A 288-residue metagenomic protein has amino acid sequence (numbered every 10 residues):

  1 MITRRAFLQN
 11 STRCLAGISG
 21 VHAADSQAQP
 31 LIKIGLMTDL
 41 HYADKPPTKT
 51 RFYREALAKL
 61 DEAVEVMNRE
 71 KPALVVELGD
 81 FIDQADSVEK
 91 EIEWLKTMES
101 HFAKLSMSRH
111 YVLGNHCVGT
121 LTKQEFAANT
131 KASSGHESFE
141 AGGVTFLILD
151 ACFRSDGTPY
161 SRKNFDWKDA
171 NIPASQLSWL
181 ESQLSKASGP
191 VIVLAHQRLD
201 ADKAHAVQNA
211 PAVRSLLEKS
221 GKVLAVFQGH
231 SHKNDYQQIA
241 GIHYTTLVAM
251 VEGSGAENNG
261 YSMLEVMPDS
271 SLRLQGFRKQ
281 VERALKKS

Functional and structural regions predicted by a protein language model:
M1-S19: N-terminal secretory signal peptides and thylakoid transit peptides that target proteins across membranes
A24-E91, S182: N-terminal active-site segment of His-dependent metallophosphoesterases
I32, A73, H136, V144 (+1 more regions): Alpha/beta-hydrolase fold active-site loops
M37-T38, V75-G79, R109-N115, I192-A195 (+2 more regions): Active-site neighborhood of phospho(di)ester-bond hydrolases with catalytic His/Asp-centered motifs
H41, F81-I82, H116-V118, C152 (+3 more regions): Catalytic metal-binding/acid-base residues of hydrolase active sites
T50, I82-A85, F165-D169, A201-D202: Second-shell loop/turn segments in exported
I82, L184-D202: Short acidic, glycine-rich surface-loop motifs adjacent to enzyme active sites
S87-E181, S185-K186, A212-K222, Q237-G276 (+1 more regions): Extended active-site neighborhood of metal-dependent phosphoesterases/phosphodiesterases
